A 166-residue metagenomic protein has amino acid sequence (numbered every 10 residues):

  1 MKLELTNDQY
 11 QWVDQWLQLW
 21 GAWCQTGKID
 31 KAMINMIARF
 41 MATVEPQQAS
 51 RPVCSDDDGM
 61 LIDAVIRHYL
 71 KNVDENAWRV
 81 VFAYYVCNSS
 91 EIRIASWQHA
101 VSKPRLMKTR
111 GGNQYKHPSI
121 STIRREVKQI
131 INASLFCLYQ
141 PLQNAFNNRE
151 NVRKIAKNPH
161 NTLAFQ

Functional and structural regions predicted by a protein language model:
M1-N72, S102-S119, Q129, A133-Q166: N-terminal interaction/assembly modules
V73-S102: Short amphipathic alpha helix immediately N-terminal
S121, R125: Key DNA-contact positions within bacterial/archaeal DNA-binding proteins
